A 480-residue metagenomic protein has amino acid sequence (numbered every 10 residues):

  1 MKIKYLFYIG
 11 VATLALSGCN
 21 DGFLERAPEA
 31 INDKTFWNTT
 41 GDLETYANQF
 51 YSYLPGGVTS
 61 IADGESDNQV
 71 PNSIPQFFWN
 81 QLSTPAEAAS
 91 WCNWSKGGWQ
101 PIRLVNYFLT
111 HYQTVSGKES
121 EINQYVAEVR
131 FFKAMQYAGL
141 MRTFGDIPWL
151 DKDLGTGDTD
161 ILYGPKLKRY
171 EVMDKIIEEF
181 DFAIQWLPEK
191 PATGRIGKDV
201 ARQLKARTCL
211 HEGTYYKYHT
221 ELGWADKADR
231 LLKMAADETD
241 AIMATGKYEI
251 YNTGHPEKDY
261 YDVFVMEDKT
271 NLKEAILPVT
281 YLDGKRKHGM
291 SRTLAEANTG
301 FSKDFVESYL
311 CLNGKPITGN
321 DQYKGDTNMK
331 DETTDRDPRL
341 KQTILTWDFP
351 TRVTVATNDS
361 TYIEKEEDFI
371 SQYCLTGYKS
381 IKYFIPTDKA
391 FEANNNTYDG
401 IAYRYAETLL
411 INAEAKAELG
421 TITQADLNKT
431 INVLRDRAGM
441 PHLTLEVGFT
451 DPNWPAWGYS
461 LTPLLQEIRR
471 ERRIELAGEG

Functional and structural regions predicted by a protein language model:
I3, A15-G41, I176, A206 (+2 more regions): Bacterial Sec-dependent N-terminal signal peptides
C19-A62, I317, G325, K330: Membrane-proximal, proline-rich intrinsically disordered regions
T39-G56, I74-F144, D160-D174, E178-T193 (+8 more regions): Conserved, well-structured interaction surfaces
M141-T143, P148, P191, H211-T220 (+1 more regions): Short coil/turn linking the two alpha-helices of tandem helical-hairpin repeats
D146-R169, Y216-M234: Short coil/linker segments at helix-helix boundaries
R207, H211-G213, M234-M329: Polar, glycine-rich mid-to-C-terminal structural blocks that act as macromolecule-binding/assembly scaffolds
